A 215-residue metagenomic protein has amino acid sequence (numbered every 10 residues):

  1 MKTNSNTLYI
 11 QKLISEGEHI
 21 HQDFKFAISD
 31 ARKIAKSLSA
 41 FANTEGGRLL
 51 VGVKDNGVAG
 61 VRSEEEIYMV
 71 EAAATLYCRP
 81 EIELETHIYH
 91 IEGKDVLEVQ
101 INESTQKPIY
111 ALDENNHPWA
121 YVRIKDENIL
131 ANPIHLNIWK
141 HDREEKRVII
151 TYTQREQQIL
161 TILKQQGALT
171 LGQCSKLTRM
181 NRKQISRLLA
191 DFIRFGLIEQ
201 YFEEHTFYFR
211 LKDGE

Functional and structural regions predicted by a protein language model:
M1-E215: Conserved N-terminal catalytic/coupling substructures associated with nucleotide/phosphate chemistry
